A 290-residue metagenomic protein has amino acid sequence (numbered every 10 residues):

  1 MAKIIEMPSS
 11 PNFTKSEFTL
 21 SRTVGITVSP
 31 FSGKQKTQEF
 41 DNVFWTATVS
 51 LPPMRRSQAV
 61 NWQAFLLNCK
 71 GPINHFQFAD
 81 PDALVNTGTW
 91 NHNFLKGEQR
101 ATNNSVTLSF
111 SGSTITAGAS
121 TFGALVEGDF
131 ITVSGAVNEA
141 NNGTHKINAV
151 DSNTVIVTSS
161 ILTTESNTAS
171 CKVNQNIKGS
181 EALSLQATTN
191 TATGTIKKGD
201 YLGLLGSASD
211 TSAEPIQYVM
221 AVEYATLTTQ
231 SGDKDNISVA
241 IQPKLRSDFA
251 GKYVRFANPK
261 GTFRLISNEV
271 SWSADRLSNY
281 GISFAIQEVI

Functional and structural regions predicted by a protein language model:
I4-S10, F18, T87-W90, E98-E127 (+3 more regions): Small/polar beta-strand repeat architecture
M7-P53: N-terminal ordered "arm"
K36-S57, S271-I290: Oligomerization/assembly interface segments of phage tail-like spikes and tubes
V43-T48, K178-S184: Glycine-rich, often proline-containing surface loops adjacent to acidic residues and nearby aromatics that form
A47-A101: Extended assembly-interface regions of large multimeric machines
L185-Q186, N190: Extracellular secretory-pathway ectodomains of glycoproteins
